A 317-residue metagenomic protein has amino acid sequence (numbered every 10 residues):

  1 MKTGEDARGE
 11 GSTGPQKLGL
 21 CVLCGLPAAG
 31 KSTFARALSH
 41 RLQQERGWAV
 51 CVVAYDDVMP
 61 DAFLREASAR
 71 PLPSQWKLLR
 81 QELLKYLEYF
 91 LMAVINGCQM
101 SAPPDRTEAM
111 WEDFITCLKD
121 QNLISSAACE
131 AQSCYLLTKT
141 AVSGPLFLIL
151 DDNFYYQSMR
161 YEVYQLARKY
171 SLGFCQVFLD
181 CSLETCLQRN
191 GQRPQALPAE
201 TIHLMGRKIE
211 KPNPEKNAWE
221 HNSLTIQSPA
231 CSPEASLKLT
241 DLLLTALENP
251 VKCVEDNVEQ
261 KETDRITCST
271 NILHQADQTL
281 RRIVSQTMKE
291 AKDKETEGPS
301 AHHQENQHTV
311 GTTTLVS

Functional and structural regions predicted by a protein language model:
M1-L20, Q44-W48: Extreme N-terminal, non-catalytic leader segments that precede Walker-type/kinase nucleotide-binding cores
Q16, S32-K139, S143-L146, M159 (+1 more regions): Conserved substrate/cofactor phosphate-moiety recognition/catalytic segment in nucleotide-dependent phosphotransferases
L23: Hydrophobic anchor at the beta1->P-loop junction of P-loop NTPases
A28-A29: ATP-binding Walker
P104-S143, N153-P233: Replace "adjacent to P-loop NTPase cores in ATP/GTP-dependent enzymes" with "adjacent to NTP-binding cores
L148-D152: Structural recognition of the conserved hydrophobic beta-strand(s) that form the central parallel beta-sheet of P-loop
C181-S317: Conserved GTP-binding G-domain of TRAFAC-class P-loop NTPases and closely related GTPase folds
